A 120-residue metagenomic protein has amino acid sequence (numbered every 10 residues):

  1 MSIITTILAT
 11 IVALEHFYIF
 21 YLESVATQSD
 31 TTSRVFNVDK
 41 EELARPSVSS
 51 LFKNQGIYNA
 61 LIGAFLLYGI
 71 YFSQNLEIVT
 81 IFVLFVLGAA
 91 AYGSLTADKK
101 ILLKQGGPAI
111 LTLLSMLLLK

Functional and structural regions predicted by a protein language model:
S2-V25: N-terminal signal-anchor transmembrane alpha helix
V12, G56-L67, A109: Core segments of transmembrane alpha-helices that mediate helix-helix packing or line hydrophobic substrate/ligand
Y21, G88-K100: C-terminal ends of transmembrane helices
V25-V48: Cytosolic, membrane-interface loops and tails of multi-pass inner-membrane proteins
L43-L61: Interfacial helix-start motif at the membrane-water boundary
S73-L84: Structural signature of hydrophobic alpha-helical transmembrane segments
M116-K120: Juxtamembrane boundary at the C-terminal end of a transmembrane helix
